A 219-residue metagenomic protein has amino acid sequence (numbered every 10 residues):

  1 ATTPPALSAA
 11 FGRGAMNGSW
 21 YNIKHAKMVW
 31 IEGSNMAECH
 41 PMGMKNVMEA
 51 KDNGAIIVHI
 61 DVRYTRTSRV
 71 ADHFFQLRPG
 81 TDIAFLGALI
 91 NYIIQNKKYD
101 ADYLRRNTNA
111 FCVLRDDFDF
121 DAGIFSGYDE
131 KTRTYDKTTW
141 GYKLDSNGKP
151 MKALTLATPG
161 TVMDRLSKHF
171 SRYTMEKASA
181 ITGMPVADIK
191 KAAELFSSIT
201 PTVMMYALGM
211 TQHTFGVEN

Functional and structural regions predicted by a protein language model:
A1-H25: Anionic-ligand anchoring segments at beta-strand to alpha-helix junctions in alpha/beta enzyme folds, i.e., glycine
S34, I60-V62, P79: Cofactor-binding loop segments of dinucleotide-utilizing enzymes, especially the Rossmann-like FAD- and NAD(P)+-binding
N35, K177-M184, A207-T214: Conserved short loop/turn motifs at secondary-structure junctions
M36-K45: Glycine/threonine-rich flexible loop motifs
E49-I57: A short helix->loop->beta-strand "cap" motif at the edges of active sites that frequently abuts
G54, T65-S198: Long, well-ordered, tryptophan-enriched scaffold segments
E194-N219: Acidic catalytic cores of enzymes that act on phosphate-bearing nucleotides/polynucleotides
